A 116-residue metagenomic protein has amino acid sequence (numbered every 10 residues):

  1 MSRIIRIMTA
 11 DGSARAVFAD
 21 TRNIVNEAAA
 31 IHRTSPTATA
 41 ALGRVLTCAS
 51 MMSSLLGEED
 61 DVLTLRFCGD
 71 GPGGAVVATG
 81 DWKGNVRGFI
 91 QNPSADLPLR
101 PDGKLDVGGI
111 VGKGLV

Functional and structural regions predicted by a protein language model:
M1-V116: N-terminal functional module of multi-domain proteins
